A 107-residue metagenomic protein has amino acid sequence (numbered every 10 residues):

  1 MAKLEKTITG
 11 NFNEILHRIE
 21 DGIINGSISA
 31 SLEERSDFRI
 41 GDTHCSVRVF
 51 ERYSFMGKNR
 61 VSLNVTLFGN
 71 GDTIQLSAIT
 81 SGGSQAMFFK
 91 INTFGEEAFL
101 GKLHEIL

Functional and structural regions predicted by a protein language model:
M1-S27: Terminal, regulation- and interaction-focused segments at domain boundaries
K6, V47-R48, I74-L76: A broad, low-specificity signal marking well-ordered, structured residues that form hydrophobic/aromatic
G10, E14, R60, F94 (+1 more regions): Conserved active-site and cofactor/substrate-binding residues in soluble primary-metabolism enzymes
H17-L63, G71: Ser/Thr-rich, low-complexity intrinsically disordered terminal regions
E51-Y53, T80, T93-E97: A general structural signal for short secondary-structure boundary/capping elements
G57-K90: Beta-strand/loop substructures that line and gate deep hydrophobic ligand-binding cavities in soluble
A86-L107: A conserved amphipathic terminal alpha-helix motif
